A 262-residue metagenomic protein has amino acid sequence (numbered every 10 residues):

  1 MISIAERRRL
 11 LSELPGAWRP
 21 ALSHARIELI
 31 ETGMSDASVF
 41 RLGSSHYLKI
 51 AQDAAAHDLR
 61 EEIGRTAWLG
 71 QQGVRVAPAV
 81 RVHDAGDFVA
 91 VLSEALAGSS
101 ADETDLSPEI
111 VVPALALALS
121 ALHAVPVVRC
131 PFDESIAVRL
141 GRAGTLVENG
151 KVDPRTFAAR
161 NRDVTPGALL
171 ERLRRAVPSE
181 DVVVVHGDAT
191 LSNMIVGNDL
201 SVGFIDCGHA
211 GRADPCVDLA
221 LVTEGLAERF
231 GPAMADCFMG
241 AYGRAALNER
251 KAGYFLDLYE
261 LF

Functional and structural regions predicted by a protein language model:
I2, E6, R244-F262: Charged phosphate-binding loop/patch that engages nucleotide di/tri-phosphates or the phosphate backbone of nucleic
E6-R19, A124-G187, L247-N248: An alpha-helical support segment within catalytic cores of ATP-dependent transferases
R9, E13, G64-R65, A114-A121 (+3 more regions): Alpha-helical elements of Rossmann-like donor-binding domains used by nucleotide-donor carbohydrate transfer enzymes
A21-I30: Conserved N-terminal boundary motif of the eukaryotic protein kinase catalytic domain
I30-P131, S179: ATP-binding pocket architecture of kinase catalytic cores
G33-L48, A168-V217: Active-site acidic catalytic loop and adjacent metal/ATP-binding pocket of ATP-dependent phosphoryl transfer enzymes
A56, D181-V184, G197-G240, R244-L247: Active-site Asp-x-Gly
A56, E109-V112, A137, D163 (+3 more regions): Short, structured helix-loop boundary elements
